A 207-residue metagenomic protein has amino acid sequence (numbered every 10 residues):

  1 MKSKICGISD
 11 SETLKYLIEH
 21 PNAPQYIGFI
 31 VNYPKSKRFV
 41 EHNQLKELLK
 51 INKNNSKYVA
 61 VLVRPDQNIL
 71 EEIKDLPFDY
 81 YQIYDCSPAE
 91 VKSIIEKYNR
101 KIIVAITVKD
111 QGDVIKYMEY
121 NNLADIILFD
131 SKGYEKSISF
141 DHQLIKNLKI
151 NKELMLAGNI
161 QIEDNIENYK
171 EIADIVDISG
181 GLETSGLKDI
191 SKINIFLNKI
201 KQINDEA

Functional and structural regions predicted by a protein language model:
M1-A207: Conserved N-terminal beta1-alpha1 strand-loop-helix module at the mouth
